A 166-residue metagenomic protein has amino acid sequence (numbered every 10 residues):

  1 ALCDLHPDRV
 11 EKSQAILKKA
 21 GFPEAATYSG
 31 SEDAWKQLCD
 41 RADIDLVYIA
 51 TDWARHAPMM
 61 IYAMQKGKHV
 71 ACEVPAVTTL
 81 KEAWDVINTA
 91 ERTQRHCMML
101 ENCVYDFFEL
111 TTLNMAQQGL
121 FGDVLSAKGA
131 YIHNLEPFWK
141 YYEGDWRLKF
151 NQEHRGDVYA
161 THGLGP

Functional and structural regions predicted by a protein language model:
A1, L46, S126: Short, Asp-centered acidic motifs that coordinate Mg2+ and/or phosphate in catalytic or ligand-binding sites
A1-A20: N-terminal Rossmann-like dinucleotide-binding module
Q14-K18, I87-A90, A116: Conserved hydrophobic residues forming the short capping helix/wall of the S-adenosyl-L-methionine
A20-T27, R92-H96: A short helix-to-beta-strand connector/capping loop
A25-L46: A structured beta-alpha segment of the ubiquitous adenosine-cofactor-binding alpha/beta core
Y28, A71, M98, A127-K128: Structural detector of well-ordered beta-strand residues that form the stable sheet scaffold of enzyme domains
L46, D52-W53, A57-Y105, G119: Beta-strand-loop-alpha-helix segment that lines the small-molecule cofactor/substrate pocket of alpha/beta enzymes
H96, C103-P166: Predominantly a Rossmann-like dinucleotide-binding segment in NAD(P)-dependent oxidoreductases
